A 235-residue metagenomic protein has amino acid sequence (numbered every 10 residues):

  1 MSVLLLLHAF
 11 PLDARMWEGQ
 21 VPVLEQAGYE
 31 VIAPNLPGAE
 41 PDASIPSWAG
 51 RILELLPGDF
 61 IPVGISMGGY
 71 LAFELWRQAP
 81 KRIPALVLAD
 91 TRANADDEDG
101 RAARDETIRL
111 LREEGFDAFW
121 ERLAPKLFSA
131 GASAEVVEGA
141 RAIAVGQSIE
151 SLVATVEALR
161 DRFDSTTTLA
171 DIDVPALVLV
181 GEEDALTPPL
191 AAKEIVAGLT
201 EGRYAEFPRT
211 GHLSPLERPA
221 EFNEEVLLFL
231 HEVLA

Functional and structural regions predicted by a protein language model:
A9-L12, S66: Active-site glycine-rich loops that stabilize anionic/oxyanionic intermediates across multiple enzyme folds
R15-V63, A79, E224: Active-site loop/oxyanion-hole signature of alpha/beta-hydrolase fold enzymes
I45, R77-E121, L127: Flexible "cap/lid" loop of the alpha/beta hydrolase fold
G64-G68, A72: Gly/Ala-rich beta-loop-alpha elbow adjacent to hydrolase catalytic centers
D96-D99, E114-A170: Conserved alpha/beta-hydrolase catalytic His-Asp/Glu region
I172, V178-V180, D184: Short beta-strand/loop motif that positions the catalytic acidic residue of the alpha/beta-hydrolase fold
V174, P188-A197: Short alpha-helix in the alpha/beta-hydrolase fold that links the catalytic acid
G202-A235: Catalytic active-site module of serine/aspartate enzymes centered on a nucleophile-bearing elbow/loop
